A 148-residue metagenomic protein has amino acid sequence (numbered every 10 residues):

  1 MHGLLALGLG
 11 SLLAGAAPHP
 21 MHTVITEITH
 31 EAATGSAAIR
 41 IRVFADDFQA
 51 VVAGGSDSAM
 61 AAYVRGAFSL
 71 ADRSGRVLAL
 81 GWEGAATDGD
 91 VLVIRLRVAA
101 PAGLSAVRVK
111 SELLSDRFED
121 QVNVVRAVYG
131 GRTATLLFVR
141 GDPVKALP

Functional and structural regions predicted by a protein language model:
H2-H19: Bacterial Sec-dependent signal peptides at the C-terminal "C-region" and cleavage site
A17-P148: N-terminal soluble domains immediately following signal/targeting peptides that reside in extracytoplasmic
